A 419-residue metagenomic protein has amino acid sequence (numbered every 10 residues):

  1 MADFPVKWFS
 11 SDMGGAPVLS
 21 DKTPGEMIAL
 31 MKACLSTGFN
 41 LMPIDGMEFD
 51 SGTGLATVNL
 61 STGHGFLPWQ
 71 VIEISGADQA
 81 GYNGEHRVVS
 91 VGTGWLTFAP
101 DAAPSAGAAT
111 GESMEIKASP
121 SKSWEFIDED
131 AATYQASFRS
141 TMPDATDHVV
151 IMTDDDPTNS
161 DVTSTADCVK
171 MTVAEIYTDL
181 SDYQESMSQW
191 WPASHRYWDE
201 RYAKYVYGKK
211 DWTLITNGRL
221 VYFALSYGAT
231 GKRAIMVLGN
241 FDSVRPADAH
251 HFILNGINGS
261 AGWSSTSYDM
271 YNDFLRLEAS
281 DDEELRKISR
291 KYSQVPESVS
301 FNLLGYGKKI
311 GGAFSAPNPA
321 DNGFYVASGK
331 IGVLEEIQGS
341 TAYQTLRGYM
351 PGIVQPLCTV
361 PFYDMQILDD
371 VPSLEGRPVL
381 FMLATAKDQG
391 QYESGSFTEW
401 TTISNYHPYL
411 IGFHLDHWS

Functional and structural regions predicted by a protein language model:
M1-T23, T402-H407, D416-S419: N-terminal alpha-helical "arm" segments
A2-S10, P17-D21, I28, L35-L55 (+2 more regions): Small/polar beta-strand repeat architecture
P5-V6, P24-I28, K32, C168 (+2 more regions): Intrinsically disordered, low-complexity regions
N59-Q79: Short coil-to-beta transition motif at edge beta-strands of beta-rich domains
G256-S419: Long, low-complexity regulatory tails in eukaryotic proteins
